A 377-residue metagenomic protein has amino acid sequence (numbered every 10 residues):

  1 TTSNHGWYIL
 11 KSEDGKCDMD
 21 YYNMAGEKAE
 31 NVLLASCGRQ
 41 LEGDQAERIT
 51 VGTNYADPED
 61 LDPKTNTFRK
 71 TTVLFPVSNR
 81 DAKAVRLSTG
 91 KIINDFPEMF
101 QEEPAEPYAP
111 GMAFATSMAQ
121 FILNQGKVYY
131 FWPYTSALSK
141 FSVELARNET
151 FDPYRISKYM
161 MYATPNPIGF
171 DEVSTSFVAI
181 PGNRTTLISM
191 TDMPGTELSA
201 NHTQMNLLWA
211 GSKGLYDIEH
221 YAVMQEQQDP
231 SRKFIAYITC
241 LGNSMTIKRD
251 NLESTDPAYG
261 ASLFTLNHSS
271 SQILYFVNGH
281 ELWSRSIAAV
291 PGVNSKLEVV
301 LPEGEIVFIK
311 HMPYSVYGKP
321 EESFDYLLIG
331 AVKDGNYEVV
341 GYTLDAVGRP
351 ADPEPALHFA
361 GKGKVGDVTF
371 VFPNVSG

Functional and structural regions predicted by a protein language model:
T1-N4: Beta-strand-enriched, solvent-exposed domains that form extended recognition/catalytic surfaces
W7, V73-L74, Q120, P167 (+2 more regions): Hydrophobic beta-strand positions that form the internal "hydrophobic ladder" of WD40/Gbeta-like beta-propeller blades
W7-D81: Conserved, compact domain cores that house catalytic/ligand-binding motifs in diverse enzymes and effector modules
G26, T89, A289-P291, L344-G348: Short coil turn/linker residues within repeat-based beta-strand modules
L41-E47, N201, T255-G260, L301-S315 (+1 more regions): Repeat-based blade/solenoid architectures
D81-K296: Acidic, serine/threonine- and glycine-rich low-complexity intrinsically disordered segments that serve as flexible
P257-G341: Loop/turn-rich, solvent-exposed surfaces of beta-rich toroidal or solenoidal domains
Y326-G377: Blade-level signature of beta-propeller repeat domains, shared across WD40, Kelch, NHL, RCC1 and BNR/Asp-box propellers
